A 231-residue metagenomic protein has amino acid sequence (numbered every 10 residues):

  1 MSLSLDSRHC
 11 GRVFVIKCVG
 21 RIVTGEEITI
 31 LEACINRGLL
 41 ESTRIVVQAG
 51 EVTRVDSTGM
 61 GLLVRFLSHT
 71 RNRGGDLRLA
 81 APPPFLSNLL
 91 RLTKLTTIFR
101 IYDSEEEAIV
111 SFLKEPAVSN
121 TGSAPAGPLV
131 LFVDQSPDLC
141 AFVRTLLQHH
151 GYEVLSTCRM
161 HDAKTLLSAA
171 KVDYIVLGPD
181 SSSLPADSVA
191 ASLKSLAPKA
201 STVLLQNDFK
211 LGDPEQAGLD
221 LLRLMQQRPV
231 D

Functional and structural regions predicted by a protein language model:
S2-N36, E51: STAS-typified acidic loop motif
K17, E32-M60, I175-S181: Short, glycine-/small-residue-enriched flexible loop/hinge segments at domain edges that mediate gating
G20-R21, A33, L95-T97, P137-L155: Two-component/phosphorelay signaling modules centered on CheY-like receiver
A33, V64-H69, D187-K199: Short amphipathic alpha-helix used as the core "switch/output" element in two-component signaling
N36-L40, C158-Y174, S181, D213-E215: Acidic, metal-coordinating helix/loop segments flanking the phosphotransfer/catalytic sites of two-component signaling
D56-G59, V176-S195, Q206-G212: Conserved phosphotransfer microenvironments
G59, S104, S156-T165, A186: Helix N-cap/capping motif at the beta->alpha junctions
G127-P137, V143-L147, I175, V203: Conserved acidic segment of CheY-like receiver
